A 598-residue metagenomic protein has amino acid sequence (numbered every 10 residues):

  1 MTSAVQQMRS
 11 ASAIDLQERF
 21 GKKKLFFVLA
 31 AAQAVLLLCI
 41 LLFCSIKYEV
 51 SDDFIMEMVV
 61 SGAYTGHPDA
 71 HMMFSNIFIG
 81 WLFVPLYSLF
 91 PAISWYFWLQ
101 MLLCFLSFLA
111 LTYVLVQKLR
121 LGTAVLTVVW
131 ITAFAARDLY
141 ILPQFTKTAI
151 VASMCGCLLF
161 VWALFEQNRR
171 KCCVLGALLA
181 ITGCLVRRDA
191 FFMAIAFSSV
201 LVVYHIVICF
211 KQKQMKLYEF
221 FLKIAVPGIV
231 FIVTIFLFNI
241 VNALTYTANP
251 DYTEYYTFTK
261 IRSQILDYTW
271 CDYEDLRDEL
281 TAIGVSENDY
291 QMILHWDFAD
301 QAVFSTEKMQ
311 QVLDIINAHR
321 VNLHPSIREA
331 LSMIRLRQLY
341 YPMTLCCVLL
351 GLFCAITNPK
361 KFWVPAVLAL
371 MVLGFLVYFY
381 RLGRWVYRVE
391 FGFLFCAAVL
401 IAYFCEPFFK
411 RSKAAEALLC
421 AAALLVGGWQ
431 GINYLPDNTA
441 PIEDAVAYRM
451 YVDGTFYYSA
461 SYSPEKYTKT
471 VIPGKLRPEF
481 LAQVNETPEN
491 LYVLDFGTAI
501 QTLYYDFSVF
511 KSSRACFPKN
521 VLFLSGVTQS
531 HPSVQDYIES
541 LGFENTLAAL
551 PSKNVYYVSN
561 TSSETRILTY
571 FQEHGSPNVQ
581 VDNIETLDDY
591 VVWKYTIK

Functional and structural regions predicted by a protein language model:
M1-C39, I206-I208, K216-I229: Start-transfer (signal-anchor) and selected internal transmembrane alpha helices of multi-pass inner/ER membrane
F26, Q33-M73, F83-S88: Extracytoplasmic loop-helix module adjacent to an early transmembrane segment
D69-S94, W98-L103: Short hydrophobic/aromatic helix or loop-helix immediately within or flanking a transmembrane segment in polytopic
A110-T112, R328-K361: Hydrophobic, aromatic-rich transmembrane alpha-helices and their immediate juxtamembrane boundary segments
C172-A190, A194, S198-S199, P227-F236: Membrane-interface alpha helices of multi-pass inner-membrane proteins
L222-I232, F408-Y434: Signature aromatic-anchored transmembrane alpha helix within multi-pass, membrane-resident enzymes that catalyze glycan
Y246-P325, S512, C516-P532: Membrane-proximal stem/loop segments at transmembrane-domain junctions that anchor or position
T455-Y458, Y462-E564: Short periplasmic/luminal acceptor-recognition loop of GT-C membrane glycosyltransferases, typified by
